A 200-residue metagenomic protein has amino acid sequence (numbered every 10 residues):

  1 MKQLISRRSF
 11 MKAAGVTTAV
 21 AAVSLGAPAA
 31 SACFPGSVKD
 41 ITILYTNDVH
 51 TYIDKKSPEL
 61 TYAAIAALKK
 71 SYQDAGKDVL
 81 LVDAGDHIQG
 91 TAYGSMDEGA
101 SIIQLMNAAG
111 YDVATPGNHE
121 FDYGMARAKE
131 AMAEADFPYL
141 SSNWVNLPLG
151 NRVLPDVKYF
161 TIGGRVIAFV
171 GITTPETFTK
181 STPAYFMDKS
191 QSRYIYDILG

Functional and structural regions predicted by a protein language model:
K2-G15, A19, S31-G200: Acidic, metal/ion-coordinating pockets
S24-A29: C-terminal segment of classical bacterial N-terminal signal peptides
